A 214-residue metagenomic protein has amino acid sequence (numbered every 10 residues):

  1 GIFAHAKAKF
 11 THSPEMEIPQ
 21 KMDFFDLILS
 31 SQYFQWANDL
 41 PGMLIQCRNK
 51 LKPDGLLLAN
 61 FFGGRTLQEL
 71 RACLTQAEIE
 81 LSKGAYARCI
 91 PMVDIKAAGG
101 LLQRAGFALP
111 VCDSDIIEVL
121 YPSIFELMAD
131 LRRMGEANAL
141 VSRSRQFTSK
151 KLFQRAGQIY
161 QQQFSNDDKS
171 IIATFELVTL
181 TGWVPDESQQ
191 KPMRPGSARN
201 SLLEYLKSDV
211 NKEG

Functional and structural regions predicted by a protein language model:
G1-K21, L27, P41-G42: Class I SAM-dependent methyltransferase SAM/SAH-binding core
H5-A6, G42-L44, A72-T75, F125-E126 (+1 more regions): Short, glycine/charged-enriched secondary-structure capping and boundary segments
H5-K7, D54, F107-L109: A generic structural signal for alpha->beta connector loops
M22-D23, F107: Active-site acidic short loop of glycosyltransferases
F25-P41, I45, F61: A short SAM/SAH-binding and catalytic strip from SAM-dependent methyltransferases
P41-L56: A short glycine-rich, Lys/Arg-flanked "PGG" loop and its adjoining helix->strand segment in the class I
L58-E126, M134-F147: Conserved catalytic/acceptor-binding region of the Class I
A105, F125-G214: C-terminal lobe and adjacent flexible extensions of AdoMet/dcAdoMet transferase-like proteins
